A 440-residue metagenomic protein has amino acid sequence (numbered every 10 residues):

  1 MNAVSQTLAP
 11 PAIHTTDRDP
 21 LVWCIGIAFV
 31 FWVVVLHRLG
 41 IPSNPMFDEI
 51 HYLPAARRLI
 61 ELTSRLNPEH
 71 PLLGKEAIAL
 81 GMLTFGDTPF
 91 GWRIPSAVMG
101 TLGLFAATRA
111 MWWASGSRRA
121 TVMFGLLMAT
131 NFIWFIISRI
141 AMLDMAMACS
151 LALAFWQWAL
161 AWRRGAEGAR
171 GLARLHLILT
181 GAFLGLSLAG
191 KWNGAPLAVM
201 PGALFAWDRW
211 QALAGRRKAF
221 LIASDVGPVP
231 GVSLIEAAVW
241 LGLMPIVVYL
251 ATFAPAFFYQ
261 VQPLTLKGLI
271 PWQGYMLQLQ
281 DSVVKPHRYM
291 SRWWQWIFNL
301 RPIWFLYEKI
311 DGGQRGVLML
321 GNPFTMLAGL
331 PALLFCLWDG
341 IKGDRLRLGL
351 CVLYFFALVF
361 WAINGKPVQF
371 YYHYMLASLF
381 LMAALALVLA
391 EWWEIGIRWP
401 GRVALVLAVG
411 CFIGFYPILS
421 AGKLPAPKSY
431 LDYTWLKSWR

Functional and structural regions predicted by a protein language model:
N2-V4, L175, A203-L213, F220-G227 (+6 more regions): Transmembrane helical bundles and short interhelical boundary loops of multi-pass, membrane-embedded
H14, A114-S115, A154-H176, A206-G215: Membrane-interface transmembrane helices that cradle and orient dolichyl/undecaprenyl
D19-I27, A107-T130, A148-C149, E167-L172: Transmembrane-helix signature of polytopic, membrane-embedded enzymes that assemble or transfer cell-envelope glycans
I27, F31, F124-A129, I136 (+3 more regions): Short helix- or helix-capping micro-motifs that position conserved polar/aromatic residues at function-defining sites
F29, I94-S115, L153-Q157, P331-F335: Transmembrane-helix motifs of polytopic, lipid-linked glycan transferases
L39-L53, R65-A77, D87-F90, Q262-K267: Extracytoplasmic catalytic/substrate-binding loops of multi-pass membrane glycan-assembly enzymes
M46-F47, S96, I133-M147, W192-N193: Short acidic/glycine- and proline-prone juxtamembrane loop motifs at membrane-interface regions of multi-pass membrane
K309-G313, V317-D344: Hydrophobic, aromatic-rich transmembrane alpha-helices and their immediate juxtamembrane boundary segments
